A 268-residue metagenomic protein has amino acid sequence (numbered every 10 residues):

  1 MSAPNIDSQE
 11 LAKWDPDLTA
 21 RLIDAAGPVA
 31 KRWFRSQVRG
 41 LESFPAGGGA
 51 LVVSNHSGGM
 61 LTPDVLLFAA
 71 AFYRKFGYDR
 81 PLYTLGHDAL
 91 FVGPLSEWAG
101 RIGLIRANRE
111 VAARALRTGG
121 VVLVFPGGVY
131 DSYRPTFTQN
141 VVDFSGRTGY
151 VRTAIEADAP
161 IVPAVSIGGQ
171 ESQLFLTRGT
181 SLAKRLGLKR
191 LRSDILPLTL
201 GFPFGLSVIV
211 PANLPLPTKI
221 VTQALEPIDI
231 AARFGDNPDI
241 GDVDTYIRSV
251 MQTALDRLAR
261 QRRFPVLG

Functional and structural regions predicted by a protein language model:
M1-L22, R114-G268: Non-catalytic C-terminal accessory region of glycerolipid acyltransferases and related lyso-lipid remodeling enzymes
L22-V29, L95-W98: Hydrophobic alpha-helical segments of integral membrane proteins, encompassing both true transmembrane helices
A25-H56: Helix-to-loop junction immediately C-terminal to a conserved catalytic motif
K31-W33, D79, E156: Short, well-ordered coil/turn elements that cap or connect secondary structure elements
S36-R39, A71, R109-E110, I209: A generic local structural motif
G40, S54, A70, G86 (+3 more regions): Pocket-edge structural micro-motifs
F44, S57, L90, S166 (+1 more regions): Hydrophobic pocket-lining residues within nucleotide cofactor-binding pockets
A46-A112, T118, G128-S145: Catalytic core of membrane glycerolipid acyltransferases/transacylases, capturing the structured, soluble-facing
